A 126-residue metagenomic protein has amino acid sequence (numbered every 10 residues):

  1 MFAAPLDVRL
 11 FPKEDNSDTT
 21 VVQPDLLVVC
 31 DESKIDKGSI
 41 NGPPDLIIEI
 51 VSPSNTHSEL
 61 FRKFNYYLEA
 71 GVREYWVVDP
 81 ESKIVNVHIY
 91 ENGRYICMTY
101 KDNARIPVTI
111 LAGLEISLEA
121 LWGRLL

Functional and structural regions predicted by a protein language model:
A3-A70, V77-L126: C-terminal interaction segment
